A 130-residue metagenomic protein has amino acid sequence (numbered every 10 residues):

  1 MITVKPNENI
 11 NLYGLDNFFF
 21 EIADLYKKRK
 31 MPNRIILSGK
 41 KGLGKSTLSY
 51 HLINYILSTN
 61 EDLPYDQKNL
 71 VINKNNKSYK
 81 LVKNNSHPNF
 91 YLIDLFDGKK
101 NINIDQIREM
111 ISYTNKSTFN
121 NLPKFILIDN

Functional and structural regions predicted by a protein language model:
M1-I128: P-loop/Walker A NTP-binding region and its immediately flanking N-terminal helices in P-loop NTPase folds
